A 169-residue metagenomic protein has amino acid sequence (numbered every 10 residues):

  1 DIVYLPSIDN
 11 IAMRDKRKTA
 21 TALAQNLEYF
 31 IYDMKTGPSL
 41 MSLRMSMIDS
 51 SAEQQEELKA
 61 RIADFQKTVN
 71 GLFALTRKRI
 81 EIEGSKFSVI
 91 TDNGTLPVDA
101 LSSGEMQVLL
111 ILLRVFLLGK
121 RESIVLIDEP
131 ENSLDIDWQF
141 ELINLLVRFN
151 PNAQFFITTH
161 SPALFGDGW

Functional and structural regions predicted by a protein language model:
D1-A100: Phosphate-coordinating catalytic segments in nucleotide- and nucleic-acid-processing enzymes
K67-T68, E81-W169: Switch/communication elements of ASCE P-loop NTPase nucleotide-binding domains
